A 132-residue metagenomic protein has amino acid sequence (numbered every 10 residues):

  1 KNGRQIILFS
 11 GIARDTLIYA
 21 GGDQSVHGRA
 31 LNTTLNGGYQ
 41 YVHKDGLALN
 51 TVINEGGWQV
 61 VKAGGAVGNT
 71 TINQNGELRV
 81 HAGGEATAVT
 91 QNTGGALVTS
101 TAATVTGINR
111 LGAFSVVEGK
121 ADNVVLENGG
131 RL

Functional and structural regions predicted by a protein language model:
K1, I12-Y19, A30-N36, L47-N54 (+4 more regions): Short, T/G/N/S-enriched strand-turn elements that build extracellular solenoid repeat scaffolds
G3-I7, G22-H27, G38-V42, G57-V61 (+4 more regions): Extracellular beta-strand repeat scaffolds in secreted/surface proteins
G64: Short, surface-exposed glycine/acidic/tryptophan-bearing loops
